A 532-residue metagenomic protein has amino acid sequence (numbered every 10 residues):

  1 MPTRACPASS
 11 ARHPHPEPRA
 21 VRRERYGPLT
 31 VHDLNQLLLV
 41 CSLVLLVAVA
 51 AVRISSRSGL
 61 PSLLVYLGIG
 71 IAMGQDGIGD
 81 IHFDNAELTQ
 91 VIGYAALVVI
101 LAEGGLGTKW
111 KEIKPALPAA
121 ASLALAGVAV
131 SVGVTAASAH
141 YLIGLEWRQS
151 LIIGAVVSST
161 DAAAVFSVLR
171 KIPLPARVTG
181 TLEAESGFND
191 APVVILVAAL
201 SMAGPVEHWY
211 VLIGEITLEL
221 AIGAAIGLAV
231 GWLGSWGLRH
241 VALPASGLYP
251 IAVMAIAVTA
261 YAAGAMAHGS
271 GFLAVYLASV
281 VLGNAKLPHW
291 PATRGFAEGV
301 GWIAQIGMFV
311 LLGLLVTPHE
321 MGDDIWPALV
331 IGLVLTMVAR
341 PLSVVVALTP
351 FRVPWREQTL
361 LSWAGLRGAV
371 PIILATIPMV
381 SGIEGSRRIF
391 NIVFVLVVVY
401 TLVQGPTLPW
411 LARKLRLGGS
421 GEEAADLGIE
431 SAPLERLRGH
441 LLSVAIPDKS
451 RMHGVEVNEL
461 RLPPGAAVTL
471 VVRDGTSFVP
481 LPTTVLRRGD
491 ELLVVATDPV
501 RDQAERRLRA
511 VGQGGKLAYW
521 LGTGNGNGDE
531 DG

Functional and structural regions predicted by a protein language model:
S9-S10: Serine residues within intrinsically disordered or low-complexity segments
H13: Conserved, mostly hydrophobic/aromatic
P16-E423, L434-R436, N527: Transmembrane helical cores of multi-pass secondary ion antiporters/exchangers
S420-L441, G514-G526: Long, charged amphipathic helices and adjacent flexible linkers at domain junctions
V444-R451: A structural micro-motif recognizing beta-strand termini and the immediately following turn/loop segments
H453-P499, A504: Cytosolic Rossmann-like ligand/nucleotide-binding regulatory domains
P482-G528, G532: Generic C-terminus detector
